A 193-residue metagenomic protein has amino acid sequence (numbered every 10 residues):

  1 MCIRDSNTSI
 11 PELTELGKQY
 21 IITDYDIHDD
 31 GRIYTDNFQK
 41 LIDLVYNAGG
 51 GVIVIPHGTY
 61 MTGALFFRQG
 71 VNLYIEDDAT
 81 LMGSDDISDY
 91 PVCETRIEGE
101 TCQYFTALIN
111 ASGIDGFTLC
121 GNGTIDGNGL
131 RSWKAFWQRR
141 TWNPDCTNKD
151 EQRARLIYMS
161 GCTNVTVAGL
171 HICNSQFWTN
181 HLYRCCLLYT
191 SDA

Functional and structural regions predicted by a protein language model:
M1-S6, Y189-A193: Conserved small/polar residues in nucleotide/adenosyl-binding loops
R4-N37: Right-handed parallel beta-helix/beta-solenoid
Y25-I27, T35, G50-R96, C102-F105 (+2 more regions): N-terminal extracellular ligand-recognition/capping segment immediately after the signal peptide
I42-L44, M61-R68, W178-R184: Short, T/G/N/S-enriched strand-turn elements that build extracellular solenoid repeat scaffolds
T62-G63, D78, G127-N128, N174-Q176 (+1 more regions): Surface-exposed loop/turn segments connecting beta-strands in extracellular beta-rich domains
L73-E76, F117-G121, V165-A168, L187-S191: All-beta strand scaffolds that present successive hydrophobic residues in beta-strands
G83-Q103, D126-R153, S191: Acidic/polar low-complexity surface segments
